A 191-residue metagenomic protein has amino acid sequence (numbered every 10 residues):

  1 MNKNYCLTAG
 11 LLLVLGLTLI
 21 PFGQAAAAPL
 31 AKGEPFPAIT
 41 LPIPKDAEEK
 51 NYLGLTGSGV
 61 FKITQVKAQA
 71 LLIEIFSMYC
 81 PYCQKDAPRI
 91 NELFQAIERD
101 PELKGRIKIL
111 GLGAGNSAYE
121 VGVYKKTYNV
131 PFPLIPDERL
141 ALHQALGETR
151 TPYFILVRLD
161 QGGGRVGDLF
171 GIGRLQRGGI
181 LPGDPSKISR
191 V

Functional and structural regions predicted by a protein language model:
M1-L11: Bacterial N-terminal signal peptides that target proteins for export
A9-I20: Bacterial N-terminal signal peptides
G23-A27: Boundary at the C-terminal end of the N-terminal hydrophobic targeting segment
L41-L71: A short beta-strand-turn-helix
Q69-L71, F76-Y79, R150: Short pre-active-site segment immediately N-terminal to redox-active cysteine/selenocysteine motifs in thiol-based
I75-E92: Conserved redox-active cysteine motifs that mediate thiol-disulfide chemistry, especially di-cysteine Cys-X(1-2)-Cys
R99-E138: Conserved segment of the thioredoxin-like fold in thiol-based oxidoreductases
K126-V130, E138-V191: Thiol/disulfide oxidoreductase modules built on the thioredoxin-like
